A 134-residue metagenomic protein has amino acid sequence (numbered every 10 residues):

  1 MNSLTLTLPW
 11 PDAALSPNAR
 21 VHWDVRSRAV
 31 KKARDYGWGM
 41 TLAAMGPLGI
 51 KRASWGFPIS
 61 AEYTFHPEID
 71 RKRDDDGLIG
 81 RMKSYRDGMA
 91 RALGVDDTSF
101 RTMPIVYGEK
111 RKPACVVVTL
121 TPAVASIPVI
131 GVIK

Functional and structural regions predicted by a protein language model:
M1-K134: Catalytic phosphate/metal-binding cores of nucleic-acid and nucleotide-processing enzymes, i.e., regions that mediate
